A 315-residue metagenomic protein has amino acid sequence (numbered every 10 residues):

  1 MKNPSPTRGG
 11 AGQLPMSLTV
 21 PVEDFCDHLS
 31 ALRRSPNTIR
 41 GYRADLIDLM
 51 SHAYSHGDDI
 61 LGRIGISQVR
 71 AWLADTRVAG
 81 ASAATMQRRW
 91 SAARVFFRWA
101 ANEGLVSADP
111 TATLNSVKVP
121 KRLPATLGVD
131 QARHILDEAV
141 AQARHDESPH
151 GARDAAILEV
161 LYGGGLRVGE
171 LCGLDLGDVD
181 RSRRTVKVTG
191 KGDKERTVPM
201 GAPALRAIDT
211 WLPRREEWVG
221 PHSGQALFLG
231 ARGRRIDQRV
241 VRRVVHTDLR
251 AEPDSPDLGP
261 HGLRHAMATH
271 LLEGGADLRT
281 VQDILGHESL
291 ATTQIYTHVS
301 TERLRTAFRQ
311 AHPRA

Functional and structural regions predicted by a protein language model:
M1-A315: Conserved catalytic core of the tyrosine transesterase superfamily
